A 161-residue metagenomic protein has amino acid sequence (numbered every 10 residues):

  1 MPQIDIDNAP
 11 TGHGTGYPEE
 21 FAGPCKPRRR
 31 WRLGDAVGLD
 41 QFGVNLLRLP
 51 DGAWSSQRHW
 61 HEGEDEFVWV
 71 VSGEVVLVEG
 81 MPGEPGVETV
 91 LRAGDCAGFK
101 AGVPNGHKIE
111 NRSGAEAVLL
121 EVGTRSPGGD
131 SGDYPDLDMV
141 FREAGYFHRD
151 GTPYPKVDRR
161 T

Functional and structural regions predicted by a protein language model:
M1-Q41, G132-T161: A short, N-terminal "cap"/entry segment at the start of jelly-roll beta-barrel domains of the cupin/DSBH fold
R28-R30, N45-H61, P104: Conserved short histidine dyad/triad with adjacent acidic residue
G34-F42, A53-F67, E84-V87: A short beta-loop-beta micro-motif enriched in histidine and acidic residues
L46-P50, H61-E79, V122-R125: Short, conserved beta-strand element in jelly-roll/cupin
W54-S55, V76, C96-G98, G102-K108: Histidine-centered metal-chelating micro-motifs
S56-H61, E79, T89, K108-N111: Short histidine-centered beta-strand/loop micro-motifs that create catalytic or ligand/metal-coordination sites
M81-A101: Short acidic-glycine-tyrosine-enriched beta hairpin
A101-G129: Ligand-binding loop in jelly-roll beta-barrel domains
